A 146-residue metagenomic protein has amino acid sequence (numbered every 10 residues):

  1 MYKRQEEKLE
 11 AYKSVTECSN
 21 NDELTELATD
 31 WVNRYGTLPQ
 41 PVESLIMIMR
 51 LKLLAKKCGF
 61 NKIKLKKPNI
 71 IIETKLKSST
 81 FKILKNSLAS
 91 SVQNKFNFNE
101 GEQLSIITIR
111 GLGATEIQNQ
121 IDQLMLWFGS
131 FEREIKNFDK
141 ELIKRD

Functional and structural regions predicted by a protein language model:
M1-D146: Accessory helical-bundle/CTD segments and flexible terminal tails appended to RecA-like ATPase motors
